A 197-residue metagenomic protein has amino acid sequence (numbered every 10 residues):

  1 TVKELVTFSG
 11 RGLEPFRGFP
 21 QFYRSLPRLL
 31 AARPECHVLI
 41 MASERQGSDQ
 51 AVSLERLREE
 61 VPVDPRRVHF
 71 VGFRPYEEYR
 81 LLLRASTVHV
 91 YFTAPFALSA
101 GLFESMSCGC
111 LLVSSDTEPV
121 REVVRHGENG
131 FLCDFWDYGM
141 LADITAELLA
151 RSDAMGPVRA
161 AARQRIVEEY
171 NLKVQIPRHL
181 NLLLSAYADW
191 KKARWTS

Functional and structural regions predicted by a protein language model:
T1-R17, Y23-L26, L39: Conserved donor-binding/catalytic core segment of Leloir-type glycosyltransferases
A51-F73: Nucleotide-activated donor-binding/catalytic signature segment of Leloir-type glycosyltransferases, i.e., the conserved
F73, L81-S86: Short alpha-helical donor nucleotide-sugar binding micro-motif in glycosyltransferases
R80, L102-S107, R121-E122, E128: Short alpha-helical segment that forms part of, or immediately flanks, the ligand-binding pocket in carbohydrate-active
A94: Aromatic "clamp/platform" in nucleotide-sugar-dependent glycosyltransferases that forms part of the donor/acceptor
L111-S114: Short hydrophobic beta-strand element within catalytic cores of glycosyltransferases and related nucleotide-activated
R121-A146: Change "using UDP/GDP/dTDP sugars" to "using nucleotide sugars
M140, A154-E169, Q175-N181, S185: A short, well-ordered alpha-helix in the C-terminal region of glycosyltransferases
